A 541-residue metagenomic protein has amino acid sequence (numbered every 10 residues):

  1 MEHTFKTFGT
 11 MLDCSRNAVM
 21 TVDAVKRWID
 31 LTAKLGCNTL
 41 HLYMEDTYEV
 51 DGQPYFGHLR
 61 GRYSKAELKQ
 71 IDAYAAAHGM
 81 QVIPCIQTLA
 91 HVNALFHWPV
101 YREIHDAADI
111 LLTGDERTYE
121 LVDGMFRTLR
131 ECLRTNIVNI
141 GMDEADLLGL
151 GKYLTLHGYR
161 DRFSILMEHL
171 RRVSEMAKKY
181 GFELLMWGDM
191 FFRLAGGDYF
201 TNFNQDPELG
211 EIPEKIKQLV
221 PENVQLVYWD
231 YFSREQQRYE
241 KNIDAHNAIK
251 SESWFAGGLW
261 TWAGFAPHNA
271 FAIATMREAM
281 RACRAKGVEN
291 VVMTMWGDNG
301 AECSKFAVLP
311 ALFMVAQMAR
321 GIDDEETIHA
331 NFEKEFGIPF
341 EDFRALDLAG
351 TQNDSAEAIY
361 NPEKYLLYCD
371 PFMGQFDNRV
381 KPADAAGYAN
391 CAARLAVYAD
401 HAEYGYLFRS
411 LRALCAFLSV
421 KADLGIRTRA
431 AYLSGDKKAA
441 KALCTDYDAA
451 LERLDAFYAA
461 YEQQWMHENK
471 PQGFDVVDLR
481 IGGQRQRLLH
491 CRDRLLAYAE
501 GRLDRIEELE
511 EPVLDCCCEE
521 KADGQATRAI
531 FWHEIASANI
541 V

Functional and structural regions predicted by a protein language model:
M1-L185, F255-G257, N269, C283: Feature activates predominantly on carbohydrate-active enzymes
K26, D30, Q70-A73, G79 (+4 more regions): Substrate-binding groove of N-acetylhexosamine-processing glycoside hydrolases
